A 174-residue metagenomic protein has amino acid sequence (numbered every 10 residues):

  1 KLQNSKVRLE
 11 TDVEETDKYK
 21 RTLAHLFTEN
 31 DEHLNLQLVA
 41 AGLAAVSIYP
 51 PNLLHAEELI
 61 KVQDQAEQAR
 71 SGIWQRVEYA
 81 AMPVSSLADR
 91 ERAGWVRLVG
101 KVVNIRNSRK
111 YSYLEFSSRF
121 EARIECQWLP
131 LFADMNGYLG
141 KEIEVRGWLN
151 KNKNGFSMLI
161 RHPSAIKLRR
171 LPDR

Functional and structural regions predicted by a protein language model:
K1-R174: Small beta-barrel nucleic-acid-binding modules, primarily SNase/OB-fold domains and secondarily Tudor-like barrels
